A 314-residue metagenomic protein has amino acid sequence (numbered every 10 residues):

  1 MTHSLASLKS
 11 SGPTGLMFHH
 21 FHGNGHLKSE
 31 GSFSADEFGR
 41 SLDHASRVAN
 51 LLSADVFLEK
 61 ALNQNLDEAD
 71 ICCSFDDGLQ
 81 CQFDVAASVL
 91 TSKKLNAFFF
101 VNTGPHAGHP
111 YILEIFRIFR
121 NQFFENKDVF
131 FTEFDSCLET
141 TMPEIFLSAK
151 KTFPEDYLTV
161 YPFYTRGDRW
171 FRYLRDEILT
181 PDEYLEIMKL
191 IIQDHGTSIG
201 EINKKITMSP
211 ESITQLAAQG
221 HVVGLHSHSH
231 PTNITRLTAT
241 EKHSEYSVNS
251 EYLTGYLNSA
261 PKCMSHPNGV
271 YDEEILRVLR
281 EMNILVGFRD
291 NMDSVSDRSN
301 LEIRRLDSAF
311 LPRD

Functional and structural regions predicted by a protein language model:
M1-S74, C81, F116-F119, A218 (+2 more regions): C-terminal active-site subregion of NodB/CE4 polysaccharide deacetylases
L16-H22, G31, K93-V270, I303: Metal-dependent polysaccharide deacetylase catalytic core of the NodB/CE4 family, i.e., the active-site-bearing domain
L79-Q80, S229: Short, glycine/acidic-enriched loop or turn micro-motifs at the edges of active sites
Q82-A86: Membrane-embedded segments
